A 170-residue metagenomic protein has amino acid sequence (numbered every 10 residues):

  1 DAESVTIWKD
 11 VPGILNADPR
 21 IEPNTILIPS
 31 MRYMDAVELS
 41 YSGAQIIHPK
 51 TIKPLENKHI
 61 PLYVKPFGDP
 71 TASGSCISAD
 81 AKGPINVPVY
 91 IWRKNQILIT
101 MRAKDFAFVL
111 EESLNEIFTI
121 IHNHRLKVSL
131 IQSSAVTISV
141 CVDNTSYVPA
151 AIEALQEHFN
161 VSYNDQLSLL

Functional and structural regions predicted by a protein language model:
D1-L170: C-terminal catalytic "cap/lid" subdomain
